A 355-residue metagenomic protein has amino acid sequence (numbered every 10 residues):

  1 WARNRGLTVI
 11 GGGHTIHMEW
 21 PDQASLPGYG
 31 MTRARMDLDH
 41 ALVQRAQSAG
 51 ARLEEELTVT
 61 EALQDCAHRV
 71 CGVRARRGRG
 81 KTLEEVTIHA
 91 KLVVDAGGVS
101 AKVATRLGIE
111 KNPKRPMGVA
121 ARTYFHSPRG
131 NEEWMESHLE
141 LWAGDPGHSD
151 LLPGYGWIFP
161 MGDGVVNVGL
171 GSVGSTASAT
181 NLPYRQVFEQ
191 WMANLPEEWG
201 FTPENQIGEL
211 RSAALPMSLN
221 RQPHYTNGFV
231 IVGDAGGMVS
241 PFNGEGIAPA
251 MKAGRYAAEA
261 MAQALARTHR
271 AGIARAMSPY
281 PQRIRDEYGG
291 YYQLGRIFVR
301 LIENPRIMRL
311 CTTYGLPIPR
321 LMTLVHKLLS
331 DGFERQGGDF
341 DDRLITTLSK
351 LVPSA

Functional and structural regions predicted by a protein language model:
W1-H40: A conserved beta-strand/loop capping segment in the N-terminal third of enzymes that catalyze redox or closely related
A2, L151-L152, Q222-Y225: Short, flexible loop/turn motifs enriched in small residues
G11-H14, L63-C71, Y225-N227: A short, glycine/Asx- and small/polar-enriched loop/turn that sits immediately N-terminal to a beta-strand
A41-P203: Predominantly flavin-linked oxidoreductase catalytic cores and closely associated redox partners
V59, G174-M261: FAD/FMN-dependent oxidoreductases across multiple families
A262-A355: C-terminal helical "tail/cap" subdomain of flavin- and related membrane-associated enzymes
